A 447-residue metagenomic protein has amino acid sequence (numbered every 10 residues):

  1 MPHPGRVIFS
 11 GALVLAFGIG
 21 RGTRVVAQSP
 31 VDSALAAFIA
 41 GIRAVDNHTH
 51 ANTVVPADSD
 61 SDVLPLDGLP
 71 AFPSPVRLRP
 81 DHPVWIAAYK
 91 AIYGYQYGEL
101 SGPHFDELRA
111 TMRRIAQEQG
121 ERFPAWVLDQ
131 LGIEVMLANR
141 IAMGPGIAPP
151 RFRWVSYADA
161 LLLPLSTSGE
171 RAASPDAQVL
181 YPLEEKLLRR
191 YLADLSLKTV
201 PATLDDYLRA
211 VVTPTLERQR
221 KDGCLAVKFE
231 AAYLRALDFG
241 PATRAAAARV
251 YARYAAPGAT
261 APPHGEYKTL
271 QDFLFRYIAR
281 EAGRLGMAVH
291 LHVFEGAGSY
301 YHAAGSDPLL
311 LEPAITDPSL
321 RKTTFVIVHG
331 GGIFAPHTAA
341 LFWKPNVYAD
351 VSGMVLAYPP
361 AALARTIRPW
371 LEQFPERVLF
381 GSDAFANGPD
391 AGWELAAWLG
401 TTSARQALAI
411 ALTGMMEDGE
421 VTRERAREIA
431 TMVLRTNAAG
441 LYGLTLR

Functional and structural regions predicted by a protein language model:
M1-G11: Bacterial N-terminal signal peptides that target proteins for export
S10-R21: Bacterial N-terminal signal peptides
P30-N47, P56-S61, D67-L100, L108-R114 (+2 more regions): Mid-to-C-terminal alpha-helical segments outside catalytic/metal-binding sites
A40, S59-S156, L161-L162, D176-V200 (+1 more regions): Alpha-helical scaffold segments that flank or form the walls of functional sites
I42-P56, A288-G296: Histidine-centered catalytic micro-motifs
L204-F229, R235-V347, A361-L379: Histidine/acidic residue-rich metal-binding segments in metalloenzymes
S306-T324, G330-R447: H/E-rich (His + Asp/Glu) clusters that bind or coordinate divalent metals
